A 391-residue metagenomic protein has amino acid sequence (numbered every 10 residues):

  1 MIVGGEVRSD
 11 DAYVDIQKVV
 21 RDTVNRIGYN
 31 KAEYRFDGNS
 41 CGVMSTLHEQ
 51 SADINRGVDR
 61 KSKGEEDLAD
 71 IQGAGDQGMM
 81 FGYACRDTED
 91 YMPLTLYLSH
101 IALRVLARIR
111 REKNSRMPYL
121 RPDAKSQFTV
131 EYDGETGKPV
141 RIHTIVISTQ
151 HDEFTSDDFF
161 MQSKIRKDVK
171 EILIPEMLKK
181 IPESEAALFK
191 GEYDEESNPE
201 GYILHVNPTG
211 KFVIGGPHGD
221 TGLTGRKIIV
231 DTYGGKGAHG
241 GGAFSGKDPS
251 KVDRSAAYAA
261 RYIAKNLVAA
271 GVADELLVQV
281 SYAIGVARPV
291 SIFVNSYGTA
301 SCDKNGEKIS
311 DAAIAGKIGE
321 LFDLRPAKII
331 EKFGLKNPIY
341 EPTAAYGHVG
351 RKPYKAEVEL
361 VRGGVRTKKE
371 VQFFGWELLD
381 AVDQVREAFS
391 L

Functional and structural regions predicted by a protein language model:
M1-S9, I284-R288: Short, charge-patterned binding micro-sites
I2, M44, M80, Q127-T129 (+9 more regions): Structured core elements
D10-I16, Y91, E153-I165, A300-A313: Short, conserved charged micro-motifs
Y13, Y91, T95, D158 (+1 more regions): Alpha-helix N-cap/helix-initiation motif
N25-Y29, Y34-I214, A345, G350 (+3 more regions): Glycine-rich, mobile lid/loop segments that gate access to catalytic sites or pores
S148-T155, G201, P208-G215, D220-L223 (+3 more regions): ATP-dependent carboxylate activation and anion-phosphoryl transfer catalytic cores that bind Mg-ATP to form
I174, T221-D274: Conserved mixed alpha/beta catalytic, RNA-binding, or beta-rich assembly cores of soluble enzyme, regulatory
A273-E275, Y282-L391: Internal helix-turn-beta structural module
